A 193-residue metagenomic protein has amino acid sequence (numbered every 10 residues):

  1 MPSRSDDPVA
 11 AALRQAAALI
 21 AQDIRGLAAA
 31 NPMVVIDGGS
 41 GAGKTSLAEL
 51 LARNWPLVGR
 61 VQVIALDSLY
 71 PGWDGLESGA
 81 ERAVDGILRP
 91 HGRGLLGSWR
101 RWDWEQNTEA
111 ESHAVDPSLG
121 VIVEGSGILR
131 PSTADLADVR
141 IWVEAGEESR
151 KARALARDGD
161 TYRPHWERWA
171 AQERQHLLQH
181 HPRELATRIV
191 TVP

Functional and structural regions predicted by a protein language model:
M1-V34: Extreme N-terminal, non-catalytic leader segments that precede Walker-type/kinase nucleotide-binding cores
G39: P-loop (Walker A) phosphate-binding loop of NTP-binding proteins
K44: Conserved lysine of the Walker
L47: Hydrophobic positions on the alpha1 helix immediately C-terminal to the Walker A/P-loop
R53-Q62: Post-Walker A helix-loop "phosphate-sensing" segment adjacent to the P-loop in P-loop NTPases
Q62, S68-V121: Conserved nucleotide-sensing/catalytic segment adjacent to the nucleotide-binding pocket in NTP-handling enzymes
T108, S112, R130, G159-P193: Small-molecule kinase domains that catalyze NTP-dependent phosphoryl transfer to phosphate-bearing small molecules
E111-A156: ATP-dependent NMP and nucleoside kinases share a basic, alpha-helical "lid"
